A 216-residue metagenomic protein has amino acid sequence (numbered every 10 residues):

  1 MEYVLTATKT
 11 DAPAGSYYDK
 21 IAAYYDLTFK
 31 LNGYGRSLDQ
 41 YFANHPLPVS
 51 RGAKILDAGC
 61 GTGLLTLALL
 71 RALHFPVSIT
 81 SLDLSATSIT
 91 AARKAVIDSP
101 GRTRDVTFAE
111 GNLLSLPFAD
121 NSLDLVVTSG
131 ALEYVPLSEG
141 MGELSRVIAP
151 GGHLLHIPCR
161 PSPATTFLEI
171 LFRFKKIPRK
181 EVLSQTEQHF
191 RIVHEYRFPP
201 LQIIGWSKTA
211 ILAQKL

Functional and structural regions predicted by a protein language model:
M1-V49, L64, A68: Conserved class I S-adenosyl-L-methionine
L56, T62-L114: Class I SAM-dependent methyltransferase SAM/SAH-binding core
S115-D120: Short conserved loop adjoining the S-adenosyl-L-methionine
V127: A conserved beta-strand element that flanks and buttresses the S-adenosyl-L-methionine
S138-P150: A short glycine-rich, Lys/Arg-flanked "PGG" loop and its adjoining helix->strand segment in the class I
G152-C159: Conserved beta-strand signature within the Rossmann-like core of class I S-adenosyl-L-methionine
F174-H189: Short alpha-helix
P199-L216: Core SAM-dependent methyltransferase catalytic element
